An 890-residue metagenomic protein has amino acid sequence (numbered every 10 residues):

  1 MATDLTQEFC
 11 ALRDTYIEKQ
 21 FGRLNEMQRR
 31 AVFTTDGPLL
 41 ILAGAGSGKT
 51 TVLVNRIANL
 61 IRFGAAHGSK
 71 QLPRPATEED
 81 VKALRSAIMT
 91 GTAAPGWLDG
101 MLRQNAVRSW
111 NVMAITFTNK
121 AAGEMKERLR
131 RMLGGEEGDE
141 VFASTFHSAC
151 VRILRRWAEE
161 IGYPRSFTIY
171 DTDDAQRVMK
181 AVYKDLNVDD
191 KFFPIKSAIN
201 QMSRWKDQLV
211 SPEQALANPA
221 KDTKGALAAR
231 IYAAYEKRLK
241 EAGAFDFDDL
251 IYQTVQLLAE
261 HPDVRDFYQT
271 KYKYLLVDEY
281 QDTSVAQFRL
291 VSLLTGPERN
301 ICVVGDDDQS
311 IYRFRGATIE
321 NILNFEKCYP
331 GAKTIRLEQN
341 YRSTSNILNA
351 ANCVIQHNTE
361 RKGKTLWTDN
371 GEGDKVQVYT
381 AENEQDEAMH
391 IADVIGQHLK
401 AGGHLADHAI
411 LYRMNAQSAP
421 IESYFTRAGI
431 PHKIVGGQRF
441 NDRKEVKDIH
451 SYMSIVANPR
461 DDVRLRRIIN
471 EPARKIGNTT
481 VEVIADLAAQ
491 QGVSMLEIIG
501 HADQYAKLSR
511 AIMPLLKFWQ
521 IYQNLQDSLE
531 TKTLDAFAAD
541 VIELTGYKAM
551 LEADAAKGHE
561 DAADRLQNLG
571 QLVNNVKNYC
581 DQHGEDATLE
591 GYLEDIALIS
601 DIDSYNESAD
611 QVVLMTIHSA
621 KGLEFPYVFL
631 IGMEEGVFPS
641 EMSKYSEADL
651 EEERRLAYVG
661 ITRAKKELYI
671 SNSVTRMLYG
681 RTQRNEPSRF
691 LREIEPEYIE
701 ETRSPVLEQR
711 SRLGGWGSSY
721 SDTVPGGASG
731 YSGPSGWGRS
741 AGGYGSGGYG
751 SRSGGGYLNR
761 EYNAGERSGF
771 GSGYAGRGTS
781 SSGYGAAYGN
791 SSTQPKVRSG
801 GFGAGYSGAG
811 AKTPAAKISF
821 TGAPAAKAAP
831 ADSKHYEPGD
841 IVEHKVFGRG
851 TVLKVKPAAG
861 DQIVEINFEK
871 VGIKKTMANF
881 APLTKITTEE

Functional and structural regions predicted by a protein language model:
M1-P164, I169, D266, E320 (+1 more regions): P-loop NTPase Walker
R23, D80, I88-W97, F146-C150 (+4 more regions): Conserved helicase/translocase P-loop NTPase motor core
F33, G37, Q104-S109, Q256-L275 (+1 more regions): Short basic/glycine-enriched coil/helix segment immediately N-terminal to the Walker B
T35, F117, E137-V141, A158-D249 (+4 more regions): ATP-hydrolysis module of ASCE/P-loop NTPase motor domains, specifically the Walker B Asp-Glu catalytic pair
S47, Q281-E360, K364-D369, D486-A489 (+1 more regions): Conserved helicase motor core of SF1/SF2 NTP-dependent helicases
S47-L53, G68, T77, A87-N105 (+7 more regions): Helicase P-loop NTPase motor core
A217-K221, H404, S418-I430, R443 (+4 more regions): Conserved helicase C-terminal RecA-like lobe
M633-G872, F880-E890: C-terminal accessory regions
